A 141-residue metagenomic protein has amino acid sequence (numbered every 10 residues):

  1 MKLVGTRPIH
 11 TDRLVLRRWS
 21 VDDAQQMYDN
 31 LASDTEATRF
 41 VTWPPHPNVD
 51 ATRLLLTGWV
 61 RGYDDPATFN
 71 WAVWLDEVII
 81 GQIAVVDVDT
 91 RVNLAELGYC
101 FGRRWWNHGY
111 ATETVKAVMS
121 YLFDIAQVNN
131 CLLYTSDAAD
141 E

Functional and structural regions predicted by a protein language model:
M1-L54: A short, well-structured alpha-helix characteristic of acyl/acetyltransferase catalytic modules
A24, P45-E96, R104: Acetyl-CoA-dependent GNAT
T38-V41, W71, L132: Short, hydrophobic secondary-structure boundary micro-motifs
G62, Y121, I125: Active-site catalytic microenvironments for nucleophilic, acid-base chemistry
N107-Y121: Conserved acetyl-CoA-binding loop-helix of GNAT-fold acetyltransferases
I125-L133: Conserved GNAT acetyl-CoA-binding A-motif
Y134-A139: Conserved small/polar residues in nucleotide/adenosyl-binding loops
